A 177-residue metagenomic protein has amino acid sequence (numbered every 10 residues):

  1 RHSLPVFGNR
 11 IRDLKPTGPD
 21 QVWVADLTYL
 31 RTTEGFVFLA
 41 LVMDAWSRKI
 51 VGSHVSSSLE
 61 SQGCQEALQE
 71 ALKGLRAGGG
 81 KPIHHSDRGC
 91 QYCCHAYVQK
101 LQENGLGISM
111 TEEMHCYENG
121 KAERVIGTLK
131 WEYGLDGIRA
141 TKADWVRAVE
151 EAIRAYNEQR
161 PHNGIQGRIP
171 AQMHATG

Functional and structural regions predicted by a protein language model:
R1-G177: Charged DNA-binding/catalytic regions of mobile-element recombinases
